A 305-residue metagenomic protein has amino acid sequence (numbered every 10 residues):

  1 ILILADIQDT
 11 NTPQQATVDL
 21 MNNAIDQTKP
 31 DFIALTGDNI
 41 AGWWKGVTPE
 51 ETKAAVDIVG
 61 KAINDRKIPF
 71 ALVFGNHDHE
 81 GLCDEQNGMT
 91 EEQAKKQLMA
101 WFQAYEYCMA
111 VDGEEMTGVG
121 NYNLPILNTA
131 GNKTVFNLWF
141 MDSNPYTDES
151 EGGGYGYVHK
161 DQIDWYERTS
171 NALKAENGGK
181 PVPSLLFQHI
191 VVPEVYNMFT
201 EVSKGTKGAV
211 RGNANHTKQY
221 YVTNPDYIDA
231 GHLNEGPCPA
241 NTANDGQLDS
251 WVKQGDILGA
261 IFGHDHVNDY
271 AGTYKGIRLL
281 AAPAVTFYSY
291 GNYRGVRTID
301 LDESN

Functional and structural regions predicted by a protein language model:
I1-Q8, V135-P145, F187, R278-A284: Active-site-proximal beta-strand elements of phosphoester/diester hydrolases
I1-V59: N-terminal active-site segment of His-dependent metallophosphoesterases
D6, M21, I33, D38 (+7 more regions): Divalent metal-coordination and catalytic microenvironments
T10-N11, A41-W44, L72-D84, Y146-E149 (+4 more regions): Active-site environment of divalent metal-dependent phosphoester hydrolases
T28-F32, N137-W139, G152-D265: His/acidic metal-ligating clusters that form di-metal
A54-K180, K207-A209, D300: Extended active-site neighborhood of metal-dependent phosphoesterases/phosphodiesterases
K67-A71, P183-L185, G259, R278: Proline-centered loop/turn at the N-terminus of a beta-strand
L127, L233, C238-P239, D245-Q254 (+1 more regions): Binuclear metal-dependent phosphoesterase catalytic core
